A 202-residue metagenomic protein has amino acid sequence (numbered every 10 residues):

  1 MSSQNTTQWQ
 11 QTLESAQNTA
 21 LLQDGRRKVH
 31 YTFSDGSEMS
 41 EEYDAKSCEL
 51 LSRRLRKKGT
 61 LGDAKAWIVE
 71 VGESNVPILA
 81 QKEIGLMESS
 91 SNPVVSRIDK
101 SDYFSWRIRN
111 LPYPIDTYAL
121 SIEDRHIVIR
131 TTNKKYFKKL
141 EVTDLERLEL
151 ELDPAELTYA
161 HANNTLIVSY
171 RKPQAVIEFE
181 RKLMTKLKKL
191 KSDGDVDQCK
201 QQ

Functional and structural regions predicted by a protein language model:
M1-W106, R171-Q202: N-terminal low-complexity tails
V95-E178: Charged, surface-exposed interaction regions in soluble eukaryotic proteins
